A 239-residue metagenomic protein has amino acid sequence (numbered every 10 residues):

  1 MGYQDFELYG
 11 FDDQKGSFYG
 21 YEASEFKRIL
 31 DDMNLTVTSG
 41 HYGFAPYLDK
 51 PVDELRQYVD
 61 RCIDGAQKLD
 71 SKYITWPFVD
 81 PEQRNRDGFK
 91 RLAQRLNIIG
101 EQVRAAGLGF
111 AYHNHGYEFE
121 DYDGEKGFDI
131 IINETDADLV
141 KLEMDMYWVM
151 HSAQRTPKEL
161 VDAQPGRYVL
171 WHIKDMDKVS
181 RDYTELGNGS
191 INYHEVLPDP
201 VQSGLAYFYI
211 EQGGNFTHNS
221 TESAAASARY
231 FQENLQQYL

Functional and structural regions predicted by a protein language model:
M1-K72, G166, R229-L239: N-terminal pre-domain/capping segments
M1-Q4, Y122-M144, M150-L239: Histidine-acidic metal/acid-base catalytic patches
D5, D32, L48-K141, T221-E222: Active-site acidic/histidine proton-transfer and metal-coordination neighborhood in alpha/beta enzyme cores
L8-A23, A45-R56, P81-D87, Y117-D123 (+4 more regions): Acidic-and-aromatic substrate-binding clefts and catalytic sites of carbohydrate-active enzymes
L8-G10, S39-F44, W76-F78, Y112-G116 (+3 more regions): A cross-domain feature marking catalytic cores of carbohydrate-active enzymes and several ubiquitous metabolic/repair
A23-D32, R95-A105, E159-A163, E195-D199: Catalytic-core regions built around general acid/base machinery
R28, K90-R91, A106, Q202 (+2 more regions): Surface-exposed charge patches in extracellular/virion surface proteins
V37, N85, N97, H113 (+2 more regions): Generic detector of intrinsically disordered, low-complexity, polar/charged segments
